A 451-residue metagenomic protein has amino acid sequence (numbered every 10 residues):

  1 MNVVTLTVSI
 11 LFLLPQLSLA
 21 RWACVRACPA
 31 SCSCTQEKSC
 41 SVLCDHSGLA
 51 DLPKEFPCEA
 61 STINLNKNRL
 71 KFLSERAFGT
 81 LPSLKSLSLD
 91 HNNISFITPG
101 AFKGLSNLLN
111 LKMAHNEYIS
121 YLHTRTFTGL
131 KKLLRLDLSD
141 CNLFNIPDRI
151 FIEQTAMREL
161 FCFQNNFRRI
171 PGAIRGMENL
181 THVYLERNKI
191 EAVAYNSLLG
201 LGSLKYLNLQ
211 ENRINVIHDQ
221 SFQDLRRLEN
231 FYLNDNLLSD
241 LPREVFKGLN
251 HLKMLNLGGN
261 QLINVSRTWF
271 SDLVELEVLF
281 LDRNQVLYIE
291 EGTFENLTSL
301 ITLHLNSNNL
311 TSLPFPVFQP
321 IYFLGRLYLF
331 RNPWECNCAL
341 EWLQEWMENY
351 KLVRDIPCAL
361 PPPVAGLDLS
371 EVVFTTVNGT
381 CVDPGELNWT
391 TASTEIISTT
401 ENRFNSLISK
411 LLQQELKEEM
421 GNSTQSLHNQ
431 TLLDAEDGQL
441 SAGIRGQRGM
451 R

Functional and structural regions predicted by a protein language model:
V3, L14-C28, C34-S41, G325-R451: Membrane-proximal C-terminal cap and juxtamembrane stalk of leucine-rich repeat ectodomains
E37-K85, D90: LRR N-terminal entry segment and analogous cap-like coil->beta motifs
V42, S61-L65, L84-L89, L108-A114 (+9 more regions): Conserved hydrophobic beta-strand positions in leucine-rich repeat
S47, N68, N92, N116-E117 (+9 more regions): Consensus "Asn ladder" position of solenoid repeat domains
L49-K54, L73-R76, T98-G100, L122-R125 (+9 more regions): The feature encodes a structural signal of leucine-rich repeats
A50, K71, S95, Y118-S120 (+11 more regions): Leucine-rich repeat
F56-E59, G79-S83, K103-L108, N116 (+12 more regions): Leucine-rich repeat
E117-D240: Solenoidal tandem-repeat scaffolds enriched in leucines and small polar residues
